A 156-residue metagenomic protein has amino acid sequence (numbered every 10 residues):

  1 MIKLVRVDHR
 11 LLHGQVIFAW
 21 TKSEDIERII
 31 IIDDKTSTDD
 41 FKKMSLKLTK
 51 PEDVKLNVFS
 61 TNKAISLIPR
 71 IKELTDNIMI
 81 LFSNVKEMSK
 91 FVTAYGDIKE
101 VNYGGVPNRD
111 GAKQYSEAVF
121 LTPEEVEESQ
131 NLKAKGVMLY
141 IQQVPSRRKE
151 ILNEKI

Functional and structural regions predicted by a protein language model:
M1-K55: Long, hydrophobic N-terminal alpha-helical segment
I2-V5, E27-I30, K55-N57, N77-I80 (+2 more regions): Structural motif
D8-L12, S60, L121: A general structural motif
D33-T36, T61-K63, V85, G105-N108 (+1 more regions): Short, ordered loop/turn segments at secondary-structure junctions
L46, M88-V92, S129-Q130: Short amphipathic alpha-helical segments and helix-helix/interface helices
K47-T49, T75, V119: Short, hinge-like loop/turn segments at secondary-structure boundaries
F59-G104: Ordered, amphipathic secondary-structure segments that act as subunit-interaction surfaces in large macromolecular
A94, K99-I156: Glycine-rich, aromatic-bearing surface loops/beta-hairpins
